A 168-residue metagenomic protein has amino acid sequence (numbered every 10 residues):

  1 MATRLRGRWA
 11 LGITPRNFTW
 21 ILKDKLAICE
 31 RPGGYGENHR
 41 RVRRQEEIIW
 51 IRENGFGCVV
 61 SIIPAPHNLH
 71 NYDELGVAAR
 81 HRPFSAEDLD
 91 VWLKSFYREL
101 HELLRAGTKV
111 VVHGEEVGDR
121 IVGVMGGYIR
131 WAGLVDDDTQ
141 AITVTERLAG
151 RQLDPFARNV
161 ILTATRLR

Functional and structural regions predicted by a protein language model:
M1-V111, G123-R168: Cys-dependent protein tyrosine phosphatase-like superfamily
E115-V122: Short glycine/threonine-rich catalytic loop with a Thr-x-Gly-x-Asp
